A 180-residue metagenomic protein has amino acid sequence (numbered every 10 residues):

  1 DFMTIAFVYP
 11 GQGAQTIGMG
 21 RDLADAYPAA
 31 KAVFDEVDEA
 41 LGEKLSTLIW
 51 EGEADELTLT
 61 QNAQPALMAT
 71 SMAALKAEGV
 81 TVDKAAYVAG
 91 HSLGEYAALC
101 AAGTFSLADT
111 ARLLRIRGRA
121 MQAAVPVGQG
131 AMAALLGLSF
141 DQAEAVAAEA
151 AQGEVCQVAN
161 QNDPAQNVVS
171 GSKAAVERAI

Functional and structural regions predicted by a protein language model:
F2-A89, V169: Helix-rich "cap/lid" substructures immediately adjacent to catalytic or cofactor-binding pockets
Q12-A14, L41, A101-I180: Alpha/beta catalytic cores of group-transfer enzymes, especially the acyltransferase/condensing modules of polyketide
P28, D35-E36, A69-K76, E95-Y96 (+4 more regions): A broad detector of short, well-ordered amphipathic alpha-helices that serve as recognition/interaction surfaces
A54-D55, A89-L93, G118, G130-A134: Short, glycine/charge-rich beta-strand/loop segments that flank catalytic centers and engage negatively charged groups
N62, L93, A174: Residue-level recognition of oxygen-bearing side chains
H91-L99, T104: Glycine-rich nucleophile elbow surrounding the catalytic serine of serine-hydrolase chemistry
